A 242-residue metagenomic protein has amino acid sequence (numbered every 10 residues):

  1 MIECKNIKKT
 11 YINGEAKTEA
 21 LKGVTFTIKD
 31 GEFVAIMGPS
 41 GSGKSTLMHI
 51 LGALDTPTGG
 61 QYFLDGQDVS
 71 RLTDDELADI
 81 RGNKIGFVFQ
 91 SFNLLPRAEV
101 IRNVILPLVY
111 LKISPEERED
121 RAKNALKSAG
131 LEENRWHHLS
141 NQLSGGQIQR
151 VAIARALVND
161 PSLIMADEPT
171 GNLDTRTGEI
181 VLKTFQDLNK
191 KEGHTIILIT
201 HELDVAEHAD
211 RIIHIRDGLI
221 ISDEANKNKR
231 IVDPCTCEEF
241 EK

Functional and structural regions predicted by a protein language model:
G52: Helix-to-loop junction immediately C-terminal to a conserved catalytic motif
G60-D68: Conserved ABC transporter NBD signature motif
Q67-D68, E116-N134: Conserved ABC ATPase "signature" region
A98-L106: Short coil-to-helix segment of the ABC ATPase nucleotide-binding domain corresponding to the Q-loop/switch region
H138-L143, Q147-Q149: Conserved ABC ATPase signature
D160: Conserved catalytic motifs of ABC-family nucleotide-binding domains
I164-D167: Catalytic Walker B motif of ABC-type/P-loop ATPase nucleotide-binding domains
